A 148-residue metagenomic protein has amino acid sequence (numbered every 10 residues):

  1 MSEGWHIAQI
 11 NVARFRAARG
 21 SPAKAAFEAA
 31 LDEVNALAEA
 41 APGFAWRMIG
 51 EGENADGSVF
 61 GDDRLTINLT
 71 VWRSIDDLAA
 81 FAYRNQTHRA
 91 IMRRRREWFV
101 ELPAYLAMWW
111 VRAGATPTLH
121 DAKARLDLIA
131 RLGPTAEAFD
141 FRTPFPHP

Functional and structural regions predicted by a protein language model:
M1-L65, D77, A104-P148: Short S/T/G/P-rich N-terminal loop/turn motif that feeds into the first structured element of a domain
W46, V71-W72, W98-F99: Tryptophan-centric aromatic hotspots in well-structured domains and transmembrane helices
T66-T70: Short cationic amphipathic helices and targeting signals
I75-P103: An amphipathic, aromatic/His-enriched active-site/gating alpha helix that lines ligand/cofactor pockets
